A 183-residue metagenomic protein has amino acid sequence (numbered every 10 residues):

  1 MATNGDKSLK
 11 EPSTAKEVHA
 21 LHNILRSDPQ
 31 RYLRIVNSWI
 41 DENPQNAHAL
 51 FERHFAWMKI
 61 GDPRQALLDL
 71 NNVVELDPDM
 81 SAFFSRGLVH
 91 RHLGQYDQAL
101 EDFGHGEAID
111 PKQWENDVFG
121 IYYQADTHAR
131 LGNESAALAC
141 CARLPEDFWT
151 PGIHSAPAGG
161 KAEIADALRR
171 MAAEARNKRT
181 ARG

Functional and structural regions predicted by a protein language model:
M1-G183: Alpha-helical tetratricopeptide repeat
